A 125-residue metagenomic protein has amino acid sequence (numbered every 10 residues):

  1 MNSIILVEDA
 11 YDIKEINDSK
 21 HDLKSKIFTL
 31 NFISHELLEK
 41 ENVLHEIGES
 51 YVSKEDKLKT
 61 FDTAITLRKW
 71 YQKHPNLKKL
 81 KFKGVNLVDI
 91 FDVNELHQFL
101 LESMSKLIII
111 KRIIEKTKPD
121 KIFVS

Functional and structural regions predicted by a protein language model:
N2, L6-S125: Conserved N-terminal ligand/cofactor-binding loop architecture of enzyme catalytic domains
